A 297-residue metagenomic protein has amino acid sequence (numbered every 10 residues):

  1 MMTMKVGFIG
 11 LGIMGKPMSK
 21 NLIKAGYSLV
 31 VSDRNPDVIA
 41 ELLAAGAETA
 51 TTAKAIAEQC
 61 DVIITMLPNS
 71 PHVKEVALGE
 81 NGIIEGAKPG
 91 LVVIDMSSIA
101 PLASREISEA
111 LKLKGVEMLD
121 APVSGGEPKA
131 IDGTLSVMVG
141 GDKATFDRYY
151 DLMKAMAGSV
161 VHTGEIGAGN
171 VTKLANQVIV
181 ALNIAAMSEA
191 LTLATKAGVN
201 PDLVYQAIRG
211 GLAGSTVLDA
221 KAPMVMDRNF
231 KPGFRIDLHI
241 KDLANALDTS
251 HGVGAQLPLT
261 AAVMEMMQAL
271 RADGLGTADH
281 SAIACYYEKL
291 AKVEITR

Functional and structural regions predicted by a protein language model:
M1-M66, L91, M96, I295: NAD(P)+-binding Rossmann beta1-loop-alpha1 motif at the extreme N-terminus of oxidoreductases
L11, I99-Q177: Rossmann-fold dinucleotide-binding core
L29, T49, E117-L119, V160 (+2 more regions): Hydrophobic beta-strand scaffold residues
A53-T65, N69-E117: Rossmann-fold NAD(P) dinucleotide-binding segment
D132-G140, V161, E165-A197, Q206-A220 (+1 more regions): Active-site-proximal catalytic alpha-helix in oxidoreductases
I166, N170, G214-S281, Y286-Y287: Interdomain hinge/lid region at the active-site interface of Rossmann-like NAD(P)-dependent oxidoreductases
D202-R209, A261-E265: Beta-strand segments within the central parallel beta-sheet cores of soluble alpha/beta enzyme folds
